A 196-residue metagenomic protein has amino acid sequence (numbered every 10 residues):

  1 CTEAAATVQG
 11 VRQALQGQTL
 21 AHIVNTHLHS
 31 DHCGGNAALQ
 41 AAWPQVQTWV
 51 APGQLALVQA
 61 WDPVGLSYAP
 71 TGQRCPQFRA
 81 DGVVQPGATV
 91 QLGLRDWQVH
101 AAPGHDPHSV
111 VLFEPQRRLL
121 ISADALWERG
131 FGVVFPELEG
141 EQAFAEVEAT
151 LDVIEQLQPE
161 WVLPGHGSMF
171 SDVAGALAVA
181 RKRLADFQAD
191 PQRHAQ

Functional and structural regions predicted by a protein language model:
T2-E3, D96-F187: Metallo-beta-lactamase
T2-L92: Active-site HxH/HxHxD metal-binding segment of metal-dependent hydrolases
R193-Q196: C-terminal regulatory/interaction regions
